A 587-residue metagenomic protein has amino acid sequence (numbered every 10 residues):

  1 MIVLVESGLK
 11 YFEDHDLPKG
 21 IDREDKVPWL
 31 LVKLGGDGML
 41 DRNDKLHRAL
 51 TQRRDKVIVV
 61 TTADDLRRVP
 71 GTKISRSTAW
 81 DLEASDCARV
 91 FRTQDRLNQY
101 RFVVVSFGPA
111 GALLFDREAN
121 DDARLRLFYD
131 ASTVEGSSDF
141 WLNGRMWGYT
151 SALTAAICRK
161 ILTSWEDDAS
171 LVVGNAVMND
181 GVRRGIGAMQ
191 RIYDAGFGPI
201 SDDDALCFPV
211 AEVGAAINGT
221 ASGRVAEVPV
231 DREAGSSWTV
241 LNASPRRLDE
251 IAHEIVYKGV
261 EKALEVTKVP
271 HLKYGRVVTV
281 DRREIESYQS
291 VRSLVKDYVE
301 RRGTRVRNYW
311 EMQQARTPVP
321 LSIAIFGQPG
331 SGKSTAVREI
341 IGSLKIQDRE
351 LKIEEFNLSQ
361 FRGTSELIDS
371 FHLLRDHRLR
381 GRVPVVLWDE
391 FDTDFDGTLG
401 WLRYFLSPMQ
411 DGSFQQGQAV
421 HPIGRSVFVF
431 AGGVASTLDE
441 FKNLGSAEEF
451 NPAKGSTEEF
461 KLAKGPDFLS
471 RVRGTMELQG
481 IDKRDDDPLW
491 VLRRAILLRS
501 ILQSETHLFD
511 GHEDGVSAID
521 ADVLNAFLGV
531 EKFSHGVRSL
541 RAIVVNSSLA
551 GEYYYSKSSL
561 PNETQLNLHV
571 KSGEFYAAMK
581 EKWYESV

Functional and structural regions predicted by a protein language model:
M1-M312, V544-V587: Extended, charged/polar low-complexity intrinsically disordered regions
S137, N143-V182, I186, Q347-D348 (+2 more regions): Conserved C-terminal "switch" segment of AAA+ ATPases
R316-A336: Walker A/P-loop nucleotide-binding motif
G342-K352, G412-S413: Post-Walker A helix-loop "phosphate-sensing" segment adjacent to the P-loop in P-loop NTPases
E350-G381: Short glycine-rich substrate-engagement loop in P-loop NTPases that contacts/grips substrate
L399-R425, V429-E440: Conserved catalytic/switch belt of AAA+ P-loop NTPases
G424, L438-D482: A short helix-turn-beta junction within AAA+ P-loop NTPase domains corresponding to the substrate/partner-engaging
H507, A526-R538, A542-P561: AAA+ ATPase "lid" subdomain C-terminal helix
